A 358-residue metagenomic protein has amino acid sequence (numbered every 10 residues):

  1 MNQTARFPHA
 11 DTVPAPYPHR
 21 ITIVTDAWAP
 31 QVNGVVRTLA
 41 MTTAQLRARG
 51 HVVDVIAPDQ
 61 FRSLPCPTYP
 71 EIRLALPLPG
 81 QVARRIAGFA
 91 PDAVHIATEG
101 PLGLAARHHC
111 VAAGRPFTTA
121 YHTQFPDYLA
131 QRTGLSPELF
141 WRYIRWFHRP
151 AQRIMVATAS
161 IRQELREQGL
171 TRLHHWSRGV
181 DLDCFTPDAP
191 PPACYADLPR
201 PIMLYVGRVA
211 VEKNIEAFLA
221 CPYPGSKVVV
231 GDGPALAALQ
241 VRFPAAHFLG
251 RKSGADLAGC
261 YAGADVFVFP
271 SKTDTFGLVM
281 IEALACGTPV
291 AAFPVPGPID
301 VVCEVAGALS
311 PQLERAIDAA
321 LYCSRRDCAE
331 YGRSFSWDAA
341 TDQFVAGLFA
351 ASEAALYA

Functional and structural regions predicted by a protein language model:
P116-T118, D127-W146: Nucleotide-sugar donor phosphate/pyrophosphate-binding loop at the beta->alpha transition of glycosyltransferases
R142-D188: Donor nucleotide-sugar binding/catalytic pocket of nucleotide-sugar-dependent glycosyltransferases
H148, G259-A264: Short alpha-helical donor nucleotide-sugar binding micro-motif in glycosyltransferases
C194-V228: Conserved donor-binding/catalytic core segment of Leloir-type glycosyltransferases
A237-A255: Nucleotide-activated donor-binding/catalytic signature segment of Leloir-type glycosyltransferases, i.e., the conserved
K272: Aromatic "clamp/platform" in nucleotide-sugar-dependent glycosyltransferases that forms part of the donor/acceptor
M280, A285, P289-A292: Short hydrophobic beta-strand element within catalytic cores of glycosyltransferases and related nucleotide-activated
Y322-A358: A charged, aromatic-enriched C-terminal amphipathic alpha-helix characteristic of glycosyltransferases across folds
